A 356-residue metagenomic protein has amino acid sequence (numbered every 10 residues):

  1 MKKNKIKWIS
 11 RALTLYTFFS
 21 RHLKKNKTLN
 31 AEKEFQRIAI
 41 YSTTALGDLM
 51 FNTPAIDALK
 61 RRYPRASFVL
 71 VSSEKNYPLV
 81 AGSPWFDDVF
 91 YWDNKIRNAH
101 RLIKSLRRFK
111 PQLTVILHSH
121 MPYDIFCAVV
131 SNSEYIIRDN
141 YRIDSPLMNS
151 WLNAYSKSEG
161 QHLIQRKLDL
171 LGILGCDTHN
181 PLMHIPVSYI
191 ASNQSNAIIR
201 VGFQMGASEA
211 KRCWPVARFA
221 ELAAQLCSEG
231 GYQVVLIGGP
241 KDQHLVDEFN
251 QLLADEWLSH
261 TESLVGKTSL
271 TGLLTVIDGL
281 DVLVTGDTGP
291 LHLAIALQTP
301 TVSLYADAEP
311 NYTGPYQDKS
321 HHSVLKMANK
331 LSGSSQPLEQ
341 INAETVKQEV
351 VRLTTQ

Functional and structural regions predicted by a protein language model:
M1-Q356: Catalytic machinery of carbohydrate-active enzymes, primarily nucleotide-sugar-dependent glycosyltransferases
